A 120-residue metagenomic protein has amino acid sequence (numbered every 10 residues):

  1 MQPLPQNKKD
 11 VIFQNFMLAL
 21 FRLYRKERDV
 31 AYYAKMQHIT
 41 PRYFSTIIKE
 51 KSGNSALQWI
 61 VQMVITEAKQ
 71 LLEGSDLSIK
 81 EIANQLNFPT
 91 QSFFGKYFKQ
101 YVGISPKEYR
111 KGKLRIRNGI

Functional and structural regions predicted by a protein language model:
M1-L18, R22-Y32, M36-Q37, E50-Q58 (+1 more regions): Short, Lys/Arg-enriched, Trp-marked, Pro/Gly-tolerant hinge/linker segments that flank
A31, R42, S78-E81, Q91-S92 (+1 more regions): Residues within helix-turn-helix
Q37, L86-N87, F98: Core residues of bacterial helix-turn-helix
F44, F93-F94, F98: Short hydrophobic/aromatic patch on the recognition helix
E50-P89, K111-I120: Terminal helix-turn-helix DNA-binding modules in bacterial transcription factors
K96-I120: …primarily DNA-binding HTH/wHTH and HhH modules…
